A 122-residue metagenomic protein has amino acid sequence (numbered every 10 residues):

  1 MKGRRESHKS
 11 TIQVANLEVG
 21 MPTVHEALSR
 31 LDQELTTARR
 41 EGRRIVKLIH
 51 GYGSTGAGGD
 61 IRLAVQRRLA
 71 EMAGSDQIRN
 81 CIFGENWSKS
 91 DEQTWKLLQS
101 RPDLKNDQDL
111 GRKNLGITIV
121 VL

Functional and structural regions predicted by a protein language model:
M1-L122: Long, charged, low-complexity intrinsically disordered regions
